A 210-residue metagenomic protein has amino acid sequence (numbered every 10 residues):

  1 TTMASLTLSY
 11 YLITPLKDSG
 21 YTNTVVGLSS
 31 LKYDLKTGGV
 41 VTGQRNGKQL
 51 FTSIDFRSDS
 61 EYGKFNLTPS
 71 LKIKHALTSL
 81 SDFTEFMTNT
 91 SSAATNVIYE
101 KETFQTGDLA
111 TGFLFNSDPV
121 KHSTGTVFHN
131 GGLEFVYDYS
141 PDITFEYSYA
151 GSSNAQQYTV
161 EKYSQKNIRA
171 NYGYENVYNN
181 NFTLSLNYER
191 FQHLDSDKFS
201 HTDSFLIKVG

Functional and structural regions predicted by a protein language model:
T1-G210: Membrane translocator/pore-forming domains, dominated by Gram-negative outer-membrane beta-barrels
